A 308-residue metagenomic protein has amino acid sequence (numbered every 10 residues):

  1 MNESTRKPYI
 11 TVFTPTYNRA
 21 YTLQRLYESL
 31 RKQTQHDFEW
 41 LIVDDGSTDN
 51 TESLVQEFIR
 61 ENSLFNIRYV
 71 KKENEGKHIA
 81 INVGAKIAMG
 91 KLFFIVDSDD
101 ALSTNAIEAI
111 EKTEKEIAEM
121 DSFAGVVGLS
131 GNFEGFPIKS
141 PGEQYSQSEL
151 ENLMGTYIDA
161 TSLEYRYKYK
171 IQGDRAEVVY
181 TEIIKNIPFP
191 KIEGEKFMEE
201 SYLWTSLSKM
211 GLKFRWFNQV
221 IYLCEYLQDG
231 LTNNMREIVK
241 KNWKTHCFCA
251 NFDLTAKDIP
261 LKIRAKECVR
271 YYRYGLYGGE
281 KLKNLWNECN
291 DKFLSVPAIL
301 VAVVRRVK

Functional and structural regions predicted by a protein language model:
N18-K32: Short, well-formed alpha-helical segments that are part of the catalytic scaffolds of diverse glycosyltransferases
S29, D44-L54, D97: A conserved acidic beta->alpha catalytic loop
F38-G46, R68-K72, S98: Short beta-strand/loop segment that forms part of the nucleotide-sugar
K72-A88: Glycine-rich, basic loop-to-helix element that forms the pyrophosphate-binding segment of sugar-nucleotide handling
F93: Short aromatic/hydrophobic "clamp" motif used to bind/position activated sugar donors
N105-Q144: Conserved donor NDP-sugar-binding/catalytic core segment of glycosyltransferases
N132, I138-N233: Conserved nucleotide-sugar donor-binding catalytic segment
I221-C224, N234-I259: Catalytic core of nucleotide-sugar-dependent glycosyltransferases
